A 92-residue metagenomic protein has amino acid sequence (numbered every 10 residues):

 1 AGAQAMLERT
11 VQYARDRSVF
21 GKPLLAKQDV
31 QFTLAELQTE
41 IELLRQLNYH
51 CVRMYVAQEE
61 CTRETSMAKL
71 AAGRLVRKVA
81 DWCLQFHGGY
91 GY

Functional and structural regions predicted by a protein language model:
A1-Y92: Alpha-helical interface subdomain recognition
